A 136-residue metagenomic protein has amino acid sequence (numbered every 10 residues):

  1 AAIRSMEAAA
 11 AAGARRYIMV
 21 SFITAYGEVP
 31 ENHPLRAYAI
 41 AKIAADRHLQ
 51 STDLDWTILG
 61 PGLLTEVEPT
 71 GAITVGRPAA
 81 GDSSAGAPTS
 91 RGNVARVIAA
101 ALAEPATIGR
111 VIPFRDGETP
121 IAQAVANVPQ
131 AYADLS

Functional and structural regions predicted by a protein language model:
A1-A11: NAD(P)H-binding glycine-rich loop region in Rossmannoid oxidoreductase-like domains and their noncatalytic homologs
A12-I18, F22-S136: Oxidoreductase cofactor-interface core, primarily capturing Rossmann-like NAD(P)-dependent enzymes
